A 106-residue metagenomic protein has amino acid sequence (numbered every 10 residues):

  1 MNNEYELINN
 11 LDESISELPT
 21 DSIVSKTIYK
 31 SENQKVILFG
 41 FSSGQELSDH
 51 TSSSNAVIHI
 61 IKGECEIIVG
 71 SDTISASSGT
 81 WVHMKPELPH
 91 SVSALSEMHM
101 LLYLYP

Functional and structural regions predicted by a protein language model:
M1-N33, I68: A short, N-terminal "cap"/entry segment at the start of jelly-roll beta-barrel domains of the cupin/DSBH fold
S22, E32-S52: Conserved short histidine dyad/triad with adjacent acidic residue
E32, I61-K62, S77-S78, S96: A cytosolic small-molecule/anion-sensing beta-strand core signal
S54-E66, G70: Glycine- and acidic-residue-biased ligand/ion/polar-headgroup-sensing regions
S71-P86: Short acidic-glycine-tyrosine-enriched beta hairpin
P86-P106: Ligand-binding loop in jelly-roll beta-barrel domains
